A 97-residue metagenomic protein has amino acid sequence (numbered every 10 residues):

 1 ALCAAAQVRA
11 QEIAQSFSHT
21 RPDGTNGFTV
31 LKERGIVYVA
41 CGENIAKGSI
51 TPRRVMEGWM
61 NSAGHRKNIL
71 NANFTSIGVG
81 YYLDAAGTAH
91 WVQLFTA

Functional and structural regions predicted by a protein language model:
L2-R53, I69: Short, surface-exposed glycine/acidic/tryptophan-bearing loops
A46-A97: Disulfide-stabilized extracellular recognition modules
